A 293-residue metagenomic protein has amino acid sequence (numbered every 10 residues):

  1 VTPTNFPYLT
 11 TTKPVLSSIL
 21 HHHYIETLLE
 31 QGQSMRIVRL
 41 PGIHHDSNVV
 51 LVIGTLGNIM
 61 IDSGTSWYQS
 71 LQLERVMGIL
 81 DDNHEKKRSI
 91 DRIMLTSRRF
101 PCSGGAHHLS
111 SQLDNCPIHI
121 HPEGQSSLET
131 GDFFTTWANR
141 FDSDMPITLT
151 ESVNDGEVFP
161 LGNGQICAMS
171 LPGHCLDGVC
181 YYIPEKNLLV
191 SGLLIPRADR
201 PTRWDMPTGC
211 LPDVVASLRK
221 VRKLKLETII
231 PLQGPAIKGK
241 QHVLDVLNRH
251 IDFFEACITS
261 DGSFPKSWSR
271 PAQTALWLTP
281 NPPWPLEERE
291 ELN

Functional and structural regions predicted by a protein language model:
T2-H23, V215-T228, L232-N293: Accessory terminal helices/loops
H22-L80, C180-L194: Conserved beta-strand hairpin/beta-sheet module of binuclear metal-dependent hydrolase folds, prominently
E30-R36, W137-F141, L161-G164: Short Pro/Gly-enriched beta-strand edge/turn motifs at strand-loop
Q33, R88, D114, G164 (+1 more regions): Structured loop/turn residues at beta-strand edges in well-structured enzyme cores
V38, M94, H119, E151-V153 (+3 more regions): Hydrophobic/aromatic beta-strand patches that form the interior of the parallel beta-sheet core in alpha/beta enzyme
N58, T65-W67, Q165-S260, F264: Metallo-beta-lactamase
W67-L71, R75-F159, R249-C257: Active-site HxH/HxHxD metal-binding segment of metal-dependent hydrolases
